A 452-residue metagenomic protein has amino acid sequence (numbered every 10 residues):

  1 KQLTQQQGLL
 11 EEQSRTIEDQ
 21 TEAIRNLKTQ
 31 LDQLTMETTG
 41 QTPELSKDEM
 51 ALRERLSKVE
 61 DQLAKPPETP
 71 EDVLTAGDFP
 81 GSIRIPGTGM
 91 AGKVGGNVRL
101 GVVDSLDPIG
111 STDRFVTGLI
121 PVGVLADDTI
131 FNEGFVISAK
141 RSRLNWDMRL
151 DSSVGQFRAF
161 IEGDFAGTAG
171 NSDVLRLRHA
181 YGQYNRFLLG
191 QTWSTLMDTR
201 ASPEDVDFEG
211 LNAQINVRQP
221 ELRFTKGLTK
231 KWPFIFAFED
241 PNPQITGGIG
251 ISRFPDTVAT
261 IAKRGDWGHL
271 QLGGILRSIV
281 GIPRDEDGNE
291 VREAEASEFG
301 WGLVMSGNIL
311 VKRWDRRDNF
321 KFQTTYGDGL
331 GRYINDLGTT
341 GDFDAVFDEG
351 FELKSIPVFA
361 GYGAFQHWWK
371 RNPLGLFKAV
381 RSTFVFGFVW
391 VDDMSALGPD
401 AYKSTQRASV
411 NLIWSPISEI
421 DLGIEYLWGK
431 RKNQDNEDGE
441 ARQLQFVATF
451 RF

Functional and structural regions predicted by a protein language model:
K1-S111: N-terminal periplasmic/intermembrane-space "pro-region" immediately following the signal or transit peptide
P70-D72, E133-V136, G170-V174, G210-N216 (+6 more regions): Replace "Gram-negative outer membrane beta-barrel proteins" with "bacterial and organellar outer membrane beta-barrel
A76-P80, V124-F131, E204-D207, P243 (+4 more regions): Extracytoplasmic loops and strand-loop junctions of Gram-negative outer membrane beta-barrel proteins
P80-Q244, I251-H269, I309-V311, D315 (+2 more regions): Outer membrane beta-barrel
Q156-G167, F234-P241, L272-S278, S382-M394 (+1 more regions): Transmembrane beta-strand segments that form the barrel wall of outer-membrane beta-barrel proteins
H269-Y402: Detector for outer-membrane/organellar transmembrane beta-barrel domains, recognizing the amphipathic beta-strand
A408-E425: C-terminal closing repeat unit and adjoining cap/tail of repeat-based domains
E440-F452: Outer-membrane beta-barrel "beta-signal"
